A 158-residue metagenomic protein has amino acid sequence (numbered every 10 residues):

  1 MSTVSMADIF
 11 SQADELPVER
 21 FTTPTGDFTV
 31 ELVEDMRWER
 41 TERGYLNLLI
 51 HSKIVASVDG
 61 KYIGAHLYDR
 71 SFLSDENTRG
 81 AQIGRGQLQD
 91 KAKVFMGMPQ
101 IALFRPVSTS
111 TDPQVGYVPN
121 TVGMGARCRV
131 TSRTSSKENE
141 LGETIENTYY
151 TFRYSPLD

Functional and structural regions predicted by a protein language model:
M1-D158: Short beta-rich binding modules
